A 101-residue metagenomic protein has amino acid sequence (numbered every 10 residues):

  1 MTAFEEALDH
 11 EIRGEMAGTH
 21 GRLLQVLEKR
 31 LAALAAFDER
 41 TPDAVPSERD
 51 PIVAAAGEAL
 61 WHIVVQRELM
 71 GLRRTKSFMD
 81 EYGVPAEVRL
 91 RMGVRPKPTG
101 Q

Functional and structural regions predicted by a protein language model:
M1-A36: Membrane topogenic helices and adjacent juxtamembrane segments
T2, E6, P42-P46, G57: Generic signal for short, ordered secondary-structure residues within or immediately flanking folded domains
F37-A44, L72: Charged, low-complexity interaction regions
E48-G93: Amphipathic alpha-helical packing elements
K97: RNA-interacting cores
Q101: Extended, alpha-helix-rich binding/interface surfaces that flank or overlap catalytic cores and mediate recognition
